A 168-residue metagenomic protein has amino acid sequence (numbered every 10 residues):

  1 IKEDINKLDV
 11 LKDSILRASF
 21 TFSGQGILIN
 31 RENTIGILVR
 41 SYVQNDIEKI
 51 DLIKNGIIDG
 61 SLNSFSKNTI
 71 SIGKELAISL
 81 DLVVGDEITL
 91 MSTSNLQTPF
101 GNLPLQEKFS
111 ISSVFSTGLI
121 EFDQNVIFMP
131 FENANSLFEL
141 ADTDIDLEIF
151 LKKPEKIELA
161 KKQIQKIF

Functional and structural regions predicted by a protein language model:
I1-L38, S61-S66: Hydrophobic, regular-secondary-structure patches
K2-L8, I53, A160-I167: Short amphipathic alpha-helices in soluble, non-transmembrane regions that often serve as interface/regulatory elements
D9-K12, L80, S92, F115 (+2 more regions): Sec/Tat-exported extracytoplasmic proteins
T21-F22, I37-Y42, I58-F131: Hydrophobic secondary-structure segments that place a key small or acidic residue at a functional site
G26-I27, E48-K49, N95-P99: A short, acidic/glycine-rich surface segment
N33, L82, A141-T143: Short flexible coil/turn linkers enriched for glycine and charged/polar residues that connect secondary-structure
N45-K54: Cytochrome P450 core scaffold surrounding the K-helix E-X-X-R motif and the conserved "meander" helix-loop region
N102-F168: Mechanotransmission and gating elements of multispan inner-membrane complexes involved in transport and envelope
